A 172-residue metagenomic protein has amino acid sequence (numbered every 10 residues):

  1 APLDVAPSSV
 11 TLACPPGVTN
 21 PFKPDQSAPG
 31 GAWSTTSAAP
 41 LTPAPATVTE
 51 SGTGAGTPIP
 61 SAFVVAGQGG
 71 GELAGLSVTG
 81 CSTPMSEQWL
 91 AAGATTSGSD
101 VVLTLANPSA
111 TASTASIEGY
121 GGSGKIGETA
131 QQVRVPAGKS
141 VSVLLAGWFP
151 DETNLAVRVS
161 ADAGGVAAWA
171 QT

Functional and structural regions predicted by a protein language model:
A1-E72: A structured, charge-rich N-terminal accessory region that forms the first stable segment of a protein and links
A1-G17, V65-T104, A167-T172: Conserved functional hotspot residues at active sites or interaction interfaces
A13-P15, T36, T42, S51-T53 (+7 more regions): A structural detector for beta-sheet-dominated domains
G30-A46, G122-A156: Intrinsically disordered, low-complexity Pro/Gly/Ser/Thr-rich segments with frequent PxxP/GP/PP motifs and embedded
A44-T79, F149-T172: Terminal connector regions
T104-A112: Asparagine-centered strand-capping/turn motif at beta-strand->loop junctions
T111-S123: Short, surface-exposed beta-strand/strand-loop-strand elements in extracellular ectodomains
